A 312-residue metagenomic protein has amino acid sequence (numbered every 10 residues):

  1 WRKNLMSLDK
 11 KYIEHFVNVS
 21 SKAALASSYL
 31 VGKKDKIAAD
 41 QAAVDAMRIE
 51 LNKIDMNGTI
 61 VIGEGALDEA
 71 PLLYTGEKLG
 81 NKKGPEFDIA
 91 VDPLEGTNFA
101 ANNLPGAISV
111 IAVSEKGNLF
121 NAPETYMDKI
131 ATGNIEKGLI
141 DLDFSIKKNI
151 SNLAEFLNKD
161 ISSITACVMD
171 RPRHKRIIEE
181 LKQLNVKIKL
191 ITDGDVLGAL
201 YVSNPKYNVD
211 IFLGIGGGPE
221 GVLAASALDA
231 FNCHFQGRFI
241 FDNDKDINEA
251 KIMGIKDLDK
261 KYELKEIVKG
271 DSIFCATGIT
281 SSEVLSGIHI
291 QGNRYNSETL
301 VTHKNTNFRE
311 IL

Functional and structural regions predicted by a protein language model:
N4-A90, S151, E155, K182 (+3 more regions): N-terminal subdomain of lithium-sensitive/metallo-dependent phosphomonoesterases centered on the IMPase/IPPase/PAP
L5-M6, Y12, Y201-L312: Oxyanion/phosphate-interacting regions
I60-E64, I89-V91, A100-N102, N121-A122 (+5 more regions): General beta-strand structural signal in soluble alpha/beta enzymes
G65, K116, R171, G194-V196 (+3 more regions): Short, ordered loop/turn segments at secondary-structure junctions
L72-Y74, N102-L104, A122-T125, I177-L181 (+3 more regions): Short acidic, glycine/serine/threonine-rich loops at helix termini
G84-E95, F99-F120: DPxDG-like acidic metal-binding loop motif
V110, E115-I191, S282-H289, N293-I311: Acidic beta-strand-loop-alpha-helix segment within the catalytic core of divalent metal-dependent phosphate-processing
R171-H174, Q183-G214, E220-V222: A contiguous, surface-oriented mixed alpha/beta subdomain in the mid-to-C-terminal portion of proteins that forms
